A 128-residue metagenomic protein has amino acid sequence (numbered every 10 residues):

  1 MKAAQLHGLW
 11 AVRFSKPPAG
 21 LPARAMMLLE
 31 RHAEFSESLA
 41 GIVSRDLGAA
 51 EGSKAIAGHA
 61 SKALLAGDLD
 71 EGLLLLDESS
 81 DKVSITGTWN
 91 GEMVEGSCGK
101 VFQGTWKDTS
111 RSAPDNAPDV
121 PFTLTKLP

Functional and structural regions predicted by a protein language model:
M1-P128: Central antiparallel beta-sheet cores of small beta-barrel/beta-sandwich binding domains
